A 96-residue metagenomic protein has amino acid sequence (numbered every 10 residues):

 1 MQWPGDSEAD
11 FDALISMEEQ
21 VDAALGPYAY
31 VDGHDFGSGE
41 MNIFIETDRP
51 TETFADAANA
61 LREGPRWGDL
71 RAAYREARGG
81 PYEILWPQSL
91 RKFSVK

Functional and structural regions predicted by a protein language model:
M1-A9: Short glycine-/aliphatic-rich beta-strand segments at the starts of folded cytosolic domains
Q2, N42-E46, R71-A73, E83: Ordered hydrophobic segments in well-structured contexts
P4, G33, D48, L85-Q88: A preference for well-ordered globular domain cores that mediate specific macromolecular interactions or catalysis
S7, R49-T51, R78, L90: Residues that cap or initiate secondary-structure elements
A9-P27: Short amphipathic alpha-helix segments
P27-A60: Short, intrinsically disordered low-complexity segments
E63-G80: Conserved short beta-strand edge segments in small beta-sheet-based binding/regulatory domains
G79-K96: Short, low-order "capping/linker" segments at domain edges
